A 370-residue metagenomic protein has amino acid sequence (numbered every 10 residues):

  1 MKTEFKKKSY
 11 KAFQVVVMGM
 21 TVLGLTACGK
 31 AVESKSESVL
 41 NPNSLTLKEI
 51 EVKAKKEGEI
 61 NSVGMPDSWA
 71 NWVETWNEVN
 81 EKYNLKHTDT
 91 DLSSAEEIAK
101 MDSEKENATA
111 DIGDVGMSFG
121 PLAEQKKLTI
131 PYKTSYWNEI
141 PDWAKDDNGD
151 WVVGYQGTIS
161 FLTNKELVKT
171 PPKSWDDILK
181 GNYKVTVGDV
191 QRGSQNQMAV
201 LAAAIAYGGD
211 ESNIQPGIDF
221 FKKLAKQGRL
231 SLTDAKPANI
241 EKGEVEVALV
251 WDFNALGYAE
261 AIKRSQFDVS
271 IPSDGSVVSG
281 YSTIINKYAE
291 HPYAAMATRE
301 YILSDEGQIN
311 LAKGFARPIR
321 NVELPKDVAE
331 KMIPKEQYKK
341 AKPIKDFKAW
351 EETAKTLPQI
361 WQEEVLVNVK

Functional and structural regions predicted by a protein language model:
M1-E57, V369-K370: Short, low-complexity disordered leader/linker segments with a strong preference for bacterial N-terminal type II
S44-I60, M65-K86: Short, polar/charged alpha-helical segment
G58, Y83, K105, N182 (+9 more regions): Sec/Tat-exported extracytoplasmic proteins
N61-W76, T88-D102, E106-V245: Extracytoplasmic ligand-binding site segments that recognize negatively charged/polar headgroups
S118-L122, E241, V247-Q266: A ligand-binding cleft/hinge motif common to bilobed small-molecule-binding domains
T129-W137, G149-V153, D176, V247 (+3 more regions): Short beta-strand->loop
S276-V277, Y281, I285-K345: Mature extracytoplasmic/periplasmic domains
K339-K370: Conserved C-terminal helix/tail region of periplasmic/extracytoplasmic solute-binding proteins
